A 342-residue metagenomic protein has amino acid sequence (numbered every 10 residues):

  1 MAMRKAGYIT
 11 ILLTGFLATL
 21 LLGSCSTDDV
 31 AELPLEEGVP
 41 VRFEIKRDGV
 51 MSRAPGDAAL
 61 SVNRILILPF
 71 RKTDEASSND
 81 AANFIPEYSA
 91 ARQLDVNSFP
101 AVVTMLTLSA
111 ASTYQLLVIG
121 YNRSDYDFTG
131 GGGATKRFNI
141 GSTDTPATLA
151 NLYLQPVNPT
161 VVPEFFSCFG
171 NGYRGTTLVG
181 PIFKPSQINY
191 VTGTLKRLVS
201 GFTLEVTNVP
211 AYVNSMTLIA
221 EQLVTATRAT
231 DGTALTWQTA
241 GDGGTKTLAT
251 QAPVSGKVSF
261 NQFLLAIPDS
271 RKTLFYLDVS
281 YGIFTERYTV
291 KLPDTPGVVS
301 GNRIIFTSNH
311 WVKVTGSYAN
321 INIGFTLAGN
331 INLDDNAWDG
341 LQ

Functional and structural regions predicted by a protein language model:
A2-L12: Bacterial N-terminal signal peptides that target proteins for export
L21-S24: C-terminal motif of bacterial Sec signal peptides marking the signal peptidase cleavage site
S26, V30-L35, A328, N336-W338: Membrane-proximal, proline-rich intrinsically disordered regions
D29-L60, V206-V209: Short amphipathic, basic-aromatic surface patches that mediate peripheral association with negatively charged
G49-A54, L66, F70-R197: Short, low-hydrophobicity acidic/polar segments
R64-G132, Y212-R303, D335-Q342: Tryptophan-paired
V162-G256: A sequence/structural signal for flexible, mid-protein segments enriched in small/helix-disrupting residues
R303-Q342: Hydrophobic, glycine-enriched assembly/anchoring segments
